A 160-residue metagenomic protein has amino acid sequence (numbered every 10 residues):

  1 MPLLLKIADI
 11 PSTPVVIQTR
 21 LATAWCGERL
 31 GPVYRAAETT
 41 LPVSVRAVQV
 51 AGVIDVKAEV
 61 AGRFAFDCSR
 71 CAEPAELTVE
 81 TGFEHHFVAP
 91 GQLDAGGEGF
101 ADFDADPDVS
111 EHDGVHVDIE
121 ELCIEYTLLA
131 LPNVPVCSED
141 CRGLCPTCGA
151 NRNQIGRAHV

Functional and structural regions predicted by a protein language model:
M1-R157: Structured interface patches
